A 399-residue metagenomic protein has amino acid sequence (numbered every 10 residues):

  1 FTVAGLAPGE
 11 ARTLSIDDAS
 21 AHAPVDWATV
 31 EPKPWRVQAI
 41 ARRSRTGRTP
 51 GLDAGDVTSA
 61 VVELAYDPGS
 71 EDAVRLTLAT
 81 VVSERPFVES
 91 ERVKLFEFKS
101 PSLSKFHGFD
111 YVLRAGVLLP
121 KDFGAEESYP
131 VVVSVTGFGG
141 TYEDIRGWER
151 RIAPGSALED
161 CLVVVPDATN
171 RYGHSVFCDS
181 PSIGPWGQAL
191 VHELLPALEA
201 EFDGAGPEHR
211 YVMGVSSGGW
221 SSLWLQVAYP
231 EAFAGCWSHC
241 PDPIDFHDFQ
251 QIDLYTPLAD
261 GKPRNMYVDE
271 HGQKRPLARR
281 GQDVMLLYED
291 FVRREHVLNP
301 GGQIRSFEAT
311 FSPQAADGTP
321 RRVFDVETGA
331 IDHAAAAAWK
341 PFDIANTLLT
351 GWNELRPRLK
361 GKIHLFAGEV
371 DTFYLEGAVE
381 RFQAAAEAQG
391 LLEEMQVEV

Functional and structural regions predicted by a protein language model:
F1-V399: Non-catalytic cap/lid and distal C-terminal segments of serine-dependent acyl enzymes
